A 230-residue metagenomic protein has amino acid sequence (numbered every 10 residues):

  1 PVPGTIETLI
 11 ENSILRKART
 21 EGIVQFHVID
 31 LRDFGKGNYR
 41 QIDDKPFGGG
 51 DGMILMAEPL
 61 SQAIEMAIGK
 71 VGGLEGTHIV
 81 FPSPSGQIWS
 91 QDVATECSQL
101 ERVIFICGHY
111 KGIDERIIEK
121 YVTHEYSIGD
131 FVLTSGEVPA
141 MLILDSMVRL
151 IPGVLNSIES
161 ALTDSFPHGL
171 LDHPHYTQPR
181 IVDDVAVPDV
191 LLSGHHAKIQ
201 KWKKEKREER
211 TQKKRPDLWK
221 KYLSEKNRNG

Functional and structural regions predicted by a protein language model:
P1-V71, H196-L218: N-terminal nucleotide/polyanion-binding subdomain common to many enzyme families
H27-I29, V80, V103-I104, H124-Y126: Hydrophobic/aromatic beta-strand patches that form the interior of the parallel beta-sheet core in alpha/beta enzyme
L31-F34, H109-I113: Short glycine-enriched loops at secondary-structure junctions
D51-I54, I88, Y110, D114 (+5 more regions): Gly/Ser/Thr-rich beta-alpha loop segments that engage phosphate groups in nucleotides
M56-H109: S-adenosyl-L-methionine/SAH cofactor-binding core of RNA-modifying enzymes
I113, I117-D164: Structured adenosyl-cofactor binding patch, chiefly the S-adenosyl-L-methionine
V138, L150-D189: Internal, active-site/partner-interface "lid" segment
P179-G230: SAM-dependent methyltransferases
